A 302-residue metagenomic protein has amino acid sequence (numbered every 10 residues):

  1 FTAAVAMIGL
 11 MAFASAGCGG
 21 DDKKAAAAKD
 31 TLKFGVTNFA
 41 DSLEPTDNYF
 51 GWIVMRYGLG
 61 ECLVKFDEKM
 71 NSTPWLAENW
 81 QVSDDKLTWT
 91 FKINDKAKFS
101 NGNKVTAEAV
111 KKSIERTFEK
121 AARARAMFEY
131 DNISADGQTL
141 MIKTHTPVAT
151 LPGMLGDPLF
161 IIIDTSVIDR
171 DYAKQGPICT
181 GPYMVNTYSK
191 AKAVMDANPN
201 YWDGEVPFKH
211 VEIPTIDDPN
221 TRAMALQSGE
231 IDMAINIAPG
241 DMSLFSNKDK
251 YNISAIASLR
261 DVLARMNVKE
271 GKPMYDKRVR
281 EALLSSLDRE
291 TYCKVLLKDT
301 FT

Functional and structural regions predicted by a protein language model:
F1-L32, P45, N71, R116-E119: Short, low-complexity disordered leader/linker segments with a strong preference for bacterial N-terminal type II
A28-F39, E78, T88-F91, V110-S113 (+4 more regions): Short, well-ordered beta-strand elements
G35-D84, E115, I178-C179: N-terminal lobe/hinge region of extracytoplasmic solute-binding protein
D67, N71, G156-V206, H210: Gly/Pro-rich hinge or "lid" segments in bacterial periplasmic/extracellular proteins
E78-A121, M141, A225, P273: Aromatic- and charge-enriched surface segment that lines or borders ligand/interaction sites
Q81, D85, K92, R125-S166: Surface-exposed binding/hinge segments that line and control ligand-binding clefts or catalytic entry sites
T106-S113, G137-M141, G181-P182, F208-H210 (+2 more regions): Alpha-helical secondary-structure segments
P199-L244, E281: Ligand-site clamp/hinge motif
